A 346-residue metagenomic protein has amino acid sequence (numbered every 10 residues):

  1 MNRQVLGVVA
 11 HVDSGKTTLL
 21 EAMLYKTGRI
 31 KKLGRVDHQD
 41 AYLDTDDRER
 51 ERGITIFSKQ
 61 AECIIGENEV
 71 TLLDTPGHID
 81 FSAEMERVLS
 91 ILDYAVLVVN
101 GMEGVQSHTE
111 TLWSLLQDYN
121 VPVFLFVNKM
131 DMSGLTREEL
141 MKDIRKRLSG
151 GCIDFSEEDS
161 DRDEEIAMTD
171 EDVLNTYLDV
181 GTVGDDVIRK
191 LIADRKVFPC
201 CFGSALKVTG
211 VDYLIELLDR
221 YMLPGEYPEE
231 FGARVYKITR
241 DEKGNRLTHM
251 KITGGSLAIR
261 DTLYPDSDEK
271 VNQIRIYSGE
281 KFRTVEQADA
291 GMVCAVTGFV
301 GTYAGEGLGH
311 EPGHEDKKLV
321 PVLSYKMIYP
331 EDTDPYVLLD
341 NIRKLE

Functional and structural regions predicted by a protein language model:
M1-I91, A95-V99, V105, E139 (+4 more regions): P-loop NTPase switch module centered on the Walker A-proximal segment
M1-S14, K32-L33, G101-E242, L257 (+2 more regions): P-loop NTPase catalytic nucleotide-binding module
D13, L19, G53, D74 (+10 more regions): Residue-level signature of catalytic and energy-coupling elements of molecular machines, predominantly ATP/GTP-dependent
I30-D37, L43-S58, F81, G150-S156 (+7 more regions): Active-site phosphate-binding and catalytic loops of NTP-dependent enzymes
K59, S82-M85, T109-W113, L140-M141 (+4 more regions): Short beta-alpha junctions and helix-cap segments that line functional grooves
F124-F126, K318-E331: Short, hydrophobic beta-strand segments
Y221-L223, P228-Y325, L339: Conserved nucleotide-binding/hydrolysis modules and their immediate coupling elements across P-loop/ASCE NTPase motors
Y264, D332-E346: Short amphipathic alpha-helix segments
